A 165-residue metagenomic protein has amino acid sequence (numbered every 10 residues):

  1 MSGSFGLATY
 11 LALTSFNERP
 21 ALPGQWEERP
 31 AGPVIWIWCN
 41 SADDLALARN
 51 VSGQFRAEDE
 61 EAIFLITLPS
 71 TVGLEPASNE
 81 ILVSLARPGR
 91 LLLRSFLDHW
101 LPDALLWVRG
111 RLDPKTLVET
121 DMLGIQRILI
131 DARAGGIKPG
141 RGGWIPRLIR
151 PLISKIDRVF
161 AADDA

Functional and structural regions predicted by a protein language model:
M1-A31: Positively charged, low-complexity intrinsically disordered leader regions
P20-L22, P33-A165: Active-site and donor-binding regions of nucleotide-sugar-utilizing enzymes
